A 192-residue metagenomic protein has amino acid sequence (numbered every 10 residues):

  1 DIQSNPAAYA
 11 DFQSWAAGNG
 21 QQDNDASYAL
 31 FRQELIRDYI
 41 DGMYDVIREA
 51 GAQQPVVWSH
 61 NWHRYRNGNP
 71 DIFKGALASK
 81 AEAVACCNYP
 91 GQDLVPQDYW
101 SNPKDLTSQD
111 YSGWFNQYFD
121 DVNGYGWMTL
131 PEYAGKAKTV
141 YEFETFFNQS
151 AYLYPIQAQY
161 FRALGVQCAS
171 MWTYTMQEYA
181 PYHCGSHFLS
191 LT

Functional and structural regions predicted by a protein language model:
D1-K74, P90, D98-Y99: Polysaccharide-binding and catalytic clefts of secreted carbohydrate-active enzymes
E34, V56, R66-F146: Glycoside hydrolase catalytic-domain groove-lining segments
R37-D45, N123-M128, Y154, A158: Generic structural signal for well-ordered alpha-helices, preferentially at hydrophobic/aromatic core positions
I47, V84, F161: Conserved, mostly hydrophobic/aromatic
Q53, A137, Q167: Residue-level detector of anion-binding/catalytic polar loops
V57-W58, V140, A169-W172: A structural signal for short, well-ordered beta-strand segments and their strand-loop junctions that often border
F147-T192: Substrate-binding cleft of secreted/luminal carbohydrate-active enzymes
